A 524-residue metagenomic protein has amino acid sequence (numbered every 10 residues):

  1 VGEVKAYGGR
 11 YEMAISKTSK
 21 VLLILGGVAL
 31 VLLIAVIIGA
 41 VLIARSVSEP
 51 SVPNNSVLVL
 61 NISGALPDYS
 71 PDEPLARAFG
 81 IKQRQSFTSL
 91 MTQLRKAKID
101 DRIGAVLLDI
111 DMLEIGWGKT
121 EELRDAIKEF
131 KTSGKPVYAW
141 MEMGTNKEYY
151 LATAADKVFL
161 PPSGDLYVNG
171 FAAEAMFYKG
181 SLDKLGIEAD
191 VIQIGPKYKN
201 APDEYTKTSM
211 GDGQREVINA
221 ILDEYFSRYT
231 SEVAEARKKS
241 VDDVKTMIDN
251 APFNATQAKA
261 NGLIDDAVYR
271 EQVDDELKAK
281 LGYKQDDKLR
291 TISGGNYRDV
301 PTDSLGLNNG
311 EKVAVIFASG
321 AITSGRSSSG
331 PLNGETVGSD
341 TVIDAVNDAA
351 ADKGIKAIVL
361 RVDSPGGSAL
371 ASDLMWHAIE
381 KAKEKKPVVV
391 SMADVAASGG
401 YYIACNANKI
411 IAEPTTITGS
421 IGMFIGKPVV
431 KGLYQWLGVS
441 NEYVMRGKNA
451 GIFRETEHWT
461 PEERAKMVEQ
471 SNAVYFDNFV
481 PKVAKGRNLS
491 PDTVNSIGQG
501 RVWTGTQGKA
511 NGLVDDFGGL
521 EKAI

Functional and structural regions predicted by a protein language model:
V1-V21: N-terminal Lys/Arg-rich, disordered targeting/topogenic segments
V4, R10-Y11, V28, I322 (+1 more regions): Compositionally biased, intrinsically disordered low-complexity regions
A14-P252, K278-P387, D394-G486: Small-residue-centered hinge/linker elements
F159-L160, I264-R270, A412, V514-L520: Short acidic-hydrophobic, aromatic-tinged amphipathic segments that line or gate anion-handling sites
S240-N261, D266, N488-G518: Amphipathic alpha-helical substructures
K259, I264-E276, K280-Y283: Conserved glycine-bearing catalytic or ligand-binding loops at nucleotide- and phosphate-handling centers of large
K522-I524: C-terminal intrinsically disordered, low-complexity extensions immediately downstream of enzyme catalytic cores
